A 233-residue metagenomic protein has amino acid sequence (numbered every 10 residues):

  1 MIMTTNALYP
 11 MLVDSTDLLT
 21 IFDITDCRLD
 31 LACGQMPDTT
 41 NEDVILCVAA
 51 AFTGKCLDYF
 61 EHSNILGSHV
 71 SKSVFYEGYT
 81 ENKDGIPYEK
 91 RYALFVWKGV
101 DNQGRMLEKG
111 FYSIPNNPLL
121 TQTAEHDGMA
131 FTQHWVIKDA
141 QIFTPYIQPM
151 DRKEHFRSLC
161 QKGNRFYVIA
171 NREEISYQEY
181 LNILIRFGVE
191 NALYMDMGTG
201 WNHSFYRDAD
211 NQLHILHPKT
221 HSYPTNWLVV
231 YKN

Functional and structural regions predicted by a protein language model:
M1-N233: Gly/Ser/Thr/Pro-rich low-complexity, intrinsically disordered segments
